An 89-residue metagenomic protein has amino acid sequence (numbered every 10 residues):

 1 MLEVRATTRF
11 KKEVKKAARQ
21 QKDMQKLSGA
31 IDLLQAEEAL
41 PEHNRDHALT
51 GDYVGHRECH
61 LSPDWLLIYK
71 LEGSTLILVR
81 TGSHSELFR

Functional and structural regions predicted by a protein language model:
M1-P63, L71-I77, S85-R89: Basic, Lys/Arg-enriched alpha-helical interface segments
